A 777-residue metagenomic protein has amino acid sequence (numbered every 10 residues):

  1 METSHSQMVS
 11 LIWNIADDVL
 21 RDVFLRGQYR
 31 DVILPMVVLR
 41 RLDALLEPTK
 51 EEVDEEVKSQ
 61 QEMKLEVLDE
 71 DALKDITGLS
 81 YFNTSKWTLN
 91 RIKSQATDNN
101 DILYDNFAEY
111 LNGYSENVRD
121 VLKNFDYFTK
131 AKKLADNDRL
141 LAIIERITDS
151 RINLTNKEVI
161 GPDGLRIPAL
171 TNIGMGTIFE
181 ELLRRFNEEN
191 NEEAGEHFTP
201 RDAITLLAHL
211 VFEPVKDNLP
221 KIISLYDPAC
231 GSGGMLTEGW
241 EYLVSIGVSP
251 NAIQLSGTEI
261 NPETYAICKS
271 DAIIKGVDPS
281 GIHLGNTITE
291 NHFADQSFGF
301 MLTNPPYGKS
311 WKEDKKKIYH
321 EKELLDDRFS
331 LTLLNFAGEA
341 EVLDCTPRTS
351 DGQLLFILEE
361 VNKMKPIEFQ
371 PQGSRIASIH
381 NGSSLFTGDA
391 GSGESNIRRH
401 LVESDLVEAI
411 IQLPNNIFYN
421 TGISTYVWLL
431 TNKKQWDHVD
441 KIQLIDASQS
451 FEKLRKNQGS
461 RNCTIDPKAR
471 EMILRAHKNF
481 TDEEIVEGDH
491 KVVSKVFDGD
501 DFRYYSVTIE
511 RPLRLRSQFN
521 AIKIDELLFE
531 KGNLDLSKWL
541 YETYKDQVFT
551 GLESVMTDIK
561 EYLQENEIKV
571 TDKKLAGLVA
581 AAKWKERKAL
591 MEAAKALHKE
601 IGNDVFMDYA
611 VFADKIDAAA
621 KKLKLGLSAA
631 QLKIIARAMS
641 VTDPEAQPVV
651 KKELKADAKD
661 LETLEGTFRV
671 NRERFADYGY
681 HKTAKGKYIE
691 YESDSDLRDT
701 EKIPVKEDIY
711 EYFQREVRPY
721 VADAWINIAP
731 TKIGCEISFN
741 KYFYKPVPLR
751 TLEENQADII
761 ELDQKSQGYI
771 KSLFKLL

Functional and structural regions predicted by a protein language model:
M1-V215, G281-H292, Q412-N415, V439-D446 (+2 more regions): Non-catalytic, mostly N-terminal accessory regions of nucleic-acid modification and defense proteins
Q28-R41, Y265, K269, I282 (+2 more regions): Conserved Class I SAM-dependent methyltransferase catalytic core
K133, P168, H197, A229 (+10 more regions): Hydrophobic alpha-helical scaffolding
E193-E323, N381-S383, A390-I397, E403-V407 (+5 more regions): Conserved S-adenosyl-L-methionine
V244, I273, V277, P306 (+15 more regions): Hydrophobic alpha-helix feature that most strongly marks membrane-spanning transmembrane helices and their immediate
D278-I282, L334-E339, R375-S384, S448-L454 (+1 more regions): Short acidic (Asp/Glu) and glycine-rich catalytic loops that position anionic groups and cofactors
Y307-S310, D314-S350: Conserved catalytic motifs of ABC-family nucleotide-binding domains
Y419-F529: Flexible, glycine-/basic-rich loop-and-beta segments that form/coincide with the SAM-dependent methyltransferase
